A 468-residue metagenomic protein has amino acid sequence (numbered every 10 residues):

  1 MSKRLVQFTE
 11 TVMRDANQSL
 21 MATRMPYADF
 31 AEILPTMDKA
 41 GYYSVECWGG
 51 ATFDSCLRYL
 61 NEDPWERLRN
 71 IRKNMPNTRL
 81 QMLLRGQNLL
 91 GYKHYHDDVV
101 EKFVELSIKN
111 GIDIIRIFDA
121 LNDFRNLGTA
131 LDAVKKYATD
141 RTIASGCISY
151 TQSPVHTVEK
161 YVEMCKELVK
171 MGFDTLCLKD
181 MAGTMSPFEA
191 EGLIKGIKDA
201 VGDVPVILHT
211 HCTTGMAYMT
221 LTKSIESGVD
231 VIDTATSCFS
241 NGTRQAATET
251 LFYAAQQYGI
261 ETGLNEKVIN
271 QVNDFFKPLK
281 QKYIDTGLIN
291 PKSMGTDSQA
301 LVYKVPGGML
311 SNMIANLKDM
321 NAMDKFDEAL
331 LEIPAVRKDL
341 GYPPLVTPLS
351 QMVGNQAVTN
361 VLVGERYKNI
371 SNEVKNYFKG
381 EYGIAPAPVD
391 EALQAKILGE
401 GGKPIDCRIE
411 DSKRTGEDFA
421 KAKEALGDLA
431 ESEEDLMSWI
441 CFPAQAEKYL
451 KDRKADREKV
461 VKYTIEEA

Functional and structural regions predicted by a protein language model:
M1-M21, L68, K73: N-terminal amphipathic alpha-helix/helix-capping segment at the start of soluble metabolic enzymes
Q7-M13, Y43-C47, T78-G86, D113-I117 (+4 more regions): Hydrophobic faces of well-ordered beta-strands that scaffold small-molecule active sites in alpha/beta enzyme cores
F8, A16, M37, I117 (+5 more regions): Conserved, mostly hydrophobic/aromatic
T36-C56, N290-A300, K304-A468: Terminal or standalone catalytic/regulatory effector modules within metabolic enzymes and repeat proteins
G49-Y137, R141-V169, A182-S186: Active-site beta->alpha loop and helix N-cap motifs at the rims of alpha/beta catalytic domains
G111, R116-A120, D180, S227-R244: Glycine-rich phosphate-binding active-site loops on the catalytic face of alpha/beta enzymes
H156-L168, T214-V229: Catalytic cores of alpha/beta
S240-G263: C-terminal helical cap(s) of enzyme catalytic domains, especially alpha/beta-barrels
